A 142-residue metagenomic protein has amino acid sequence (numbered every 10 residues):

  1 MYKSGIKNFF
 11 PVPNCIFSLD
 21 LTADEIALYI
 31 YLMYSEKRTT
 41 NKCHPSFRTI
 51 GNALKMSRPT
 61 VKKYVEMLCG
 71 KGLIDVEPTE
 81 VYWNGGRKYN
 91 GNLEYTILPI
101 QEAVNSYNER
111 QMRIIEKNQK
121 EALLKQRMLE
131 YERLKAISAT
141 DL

Functional and structural regions predicted by a protein language model:
M1-P59, E66-C69, Y82-W83, K88: Short recognition helix of helix-turn-helix/winged-helix DNA-binding domains
M33, K37-R38, Q101, A139-T140: Proteins with a high burden of low-complexity, intrinsically disordered sequence enriched in S/T/G/P/A and R, requiring
P59-E132: Winged-helix/helix-turn-helix nucleic-acid-interaction surface
R133-L142: Short acidic DE-rich linear segments
